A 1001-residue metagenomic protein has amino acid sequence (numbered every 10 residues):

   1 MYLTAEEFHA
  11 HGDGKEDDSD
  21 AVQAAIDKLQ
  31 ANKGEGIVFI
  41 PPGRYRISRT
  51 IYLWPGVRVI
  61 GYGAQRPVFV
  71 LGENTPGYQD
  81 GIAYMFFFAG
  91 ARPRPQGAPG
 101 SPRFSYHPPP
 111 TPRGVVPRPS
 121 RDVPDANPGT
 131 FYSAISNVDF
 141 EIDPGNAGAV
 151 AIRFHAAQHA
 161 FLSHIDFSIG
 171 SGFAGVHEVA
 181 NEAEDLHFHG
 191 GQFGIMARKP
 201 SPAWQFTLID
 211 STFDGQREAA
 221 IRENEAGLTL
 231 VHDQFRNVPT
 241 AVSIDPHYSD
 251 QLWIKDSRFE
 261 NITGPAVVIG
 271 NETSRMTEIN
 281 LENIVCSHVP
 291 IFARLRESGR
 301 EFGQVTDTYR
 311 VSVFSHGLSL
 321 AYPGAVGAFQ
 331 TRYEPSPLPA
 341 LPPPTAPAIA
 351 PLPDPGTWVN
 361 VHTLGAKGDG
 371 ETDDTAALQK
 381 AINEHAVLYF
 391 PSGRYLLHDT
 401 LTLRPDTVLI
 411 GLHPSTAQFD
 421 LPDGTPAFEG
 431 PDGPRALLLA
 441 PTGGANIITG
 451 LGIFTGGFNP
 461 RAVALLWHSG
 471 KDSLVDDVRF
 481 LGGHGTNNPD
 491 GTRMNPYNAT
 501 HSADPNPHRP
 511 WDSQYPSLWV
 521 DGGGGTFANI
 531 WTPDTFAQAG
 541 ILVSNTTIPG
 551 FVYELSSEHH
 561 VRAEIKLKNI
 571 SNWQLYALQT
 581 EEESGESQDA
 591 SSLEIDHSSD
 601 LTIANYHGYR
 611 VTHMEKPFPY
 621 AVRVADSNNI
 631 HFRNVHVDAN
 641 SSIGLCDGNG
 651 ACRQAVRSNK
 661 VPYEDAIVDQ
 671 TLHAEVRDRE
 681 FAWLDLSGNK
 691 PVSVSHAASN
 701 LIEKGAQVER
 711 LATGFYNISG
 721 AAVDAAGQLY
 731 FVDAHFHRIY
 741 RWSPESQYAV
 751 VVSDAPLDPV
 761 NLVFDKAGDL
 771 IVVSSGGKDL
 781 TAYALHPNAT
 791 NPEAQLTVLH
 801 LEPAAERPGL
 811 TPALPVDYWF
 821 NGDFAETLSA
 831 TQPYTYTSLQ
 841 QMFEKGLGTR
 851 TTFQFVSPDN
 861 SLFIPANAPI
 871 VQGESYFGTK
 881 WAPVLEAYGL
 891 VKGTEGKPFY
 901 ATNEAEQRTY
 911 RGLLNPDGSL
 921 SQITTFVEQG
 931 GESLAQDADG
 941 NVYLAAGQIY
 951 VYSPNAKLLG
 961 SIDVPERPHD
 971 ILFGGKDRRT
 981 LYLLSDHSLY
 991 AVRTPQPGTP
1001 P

Functional and structural regions predicted by a protein language model:
M1-P41, I47-P144, G148-A151, H155-H164 (+12 more regions): Extracellular "leader-to-stem" segments immediately downstream of a signal peptide or signal-anchor in secreted/lumenal
F8-D18, M196-A197, V361-D374, N529-W531 (+7 more regions): Glycine-rich phosphate-binding "P-loop"
P42-R44, T50, G56, S392-G393 (+4 more regions): Tight coil/turn sites that cap or link beta-strands
R46-S48, L396-D399, R404, A427 (+2 more regions): Flexible loop/turn segments at secondary-structure boundaries
Y248-V268, L281, I603-N605, F632-R633 (+1 more regions): Ankyrin-repeat and related helical/solenoid repeat scaffolds used for protein-protein interactions
Y389, R394, V543, F551-K566 (+1 more regions): C-terminal, well-structured subdomains that either form a transmembrane helix-short loop-helix hairpin in multi-pass
T547, S571-Y576, T580-E586, A590-A604 (+2 more regions): Long, distal/terminal scaffolding or interaction modules with repetitive or compositionally biased sequence
G688-P1001: Sequence-structural signature of mature extracellular/luminal beta-sheet repeat domains, prominently beta-propellers
